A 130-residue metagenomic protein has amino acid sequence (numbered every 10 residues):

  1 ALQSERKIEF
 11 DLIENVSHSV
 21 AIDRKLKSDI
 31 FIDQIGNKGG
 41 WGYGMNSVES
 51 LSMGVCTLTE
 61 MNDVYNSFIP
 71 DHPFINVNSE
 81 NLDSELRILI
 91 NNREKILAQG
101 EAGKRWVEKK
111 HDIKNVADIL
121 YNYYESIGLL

Functional and structural regions predicted by a protein language model:
A1-H18: Conserved catalytic-core segment of nucleotide-activated headgroup transferases in glycan assembly
I13-L26, G42-Y43: Conserved active-site histidine-acidic residue motif and adjacent donor-binding/catalytic loop of glycosyltransferases
L26, S52, I69: Flexible glycine/serine/alanine-rich "lid" or loop that lines and gates the nucleotide-sugar donor pocket in diverse
D29-Q34, C56: Hydrophobic acceptor-binding patch used for acceptor engagement in glycosyltransferases
Q34-M45, T59-P73: Nucleotide-sugar-dependent
S52, C56-T59: Short hydrophobic beta-strand element within catalytic cores of glycosyltransferases and related nucleotide-activated
N66-R87: Change "using UDP/GDP/dTDP sugars" to "using nucleotide sugars
E94-E125: A charged, aromatic-enriched C-terminal amphipathic alpha-helix characteristic of glycosyltransferases across folds
